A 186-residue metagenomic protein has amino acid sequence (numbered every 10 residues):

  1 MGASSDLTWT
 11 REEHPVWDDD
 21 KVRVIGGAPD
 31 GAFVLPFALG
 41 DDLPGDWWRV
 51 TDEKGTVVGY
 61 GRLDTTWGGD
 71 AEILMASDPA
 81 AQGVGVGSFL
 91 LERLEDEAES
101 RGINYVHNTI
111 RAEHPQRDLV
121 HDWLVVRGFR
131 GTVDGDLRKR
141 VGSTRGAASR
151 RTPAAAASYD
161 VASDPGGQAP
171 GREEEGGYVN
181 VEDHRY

Functional and structural regions predicted by a protein language model:
M1-L39, A155-P165, R185: Short amphipathic alpha-helix that is part of the acyltransferase structural core
G2-A3, T109-Y186: Terminal substrate-recognition subdomain of acyl/acetyltransferases
A38-R49: A short helix-loop-beta-strand connector motif used in the catalytic cores of GNAT acetyltransferases and, in some
R49, G55-T65, A71-E72: Conserved beta-strand in the GNAT
L74-G83, A112: A short, internal acetyl-CoA/4′-phosphopantetheine-binding micro-motif in the GNAT/acyltransferase core
G83-S100: Conserved acetyl-CoA-binding loop-helix of GNAT-fold acetyltransferases
A98-E113: Conserved GNAT acetyl-CoA-binding A-motif
